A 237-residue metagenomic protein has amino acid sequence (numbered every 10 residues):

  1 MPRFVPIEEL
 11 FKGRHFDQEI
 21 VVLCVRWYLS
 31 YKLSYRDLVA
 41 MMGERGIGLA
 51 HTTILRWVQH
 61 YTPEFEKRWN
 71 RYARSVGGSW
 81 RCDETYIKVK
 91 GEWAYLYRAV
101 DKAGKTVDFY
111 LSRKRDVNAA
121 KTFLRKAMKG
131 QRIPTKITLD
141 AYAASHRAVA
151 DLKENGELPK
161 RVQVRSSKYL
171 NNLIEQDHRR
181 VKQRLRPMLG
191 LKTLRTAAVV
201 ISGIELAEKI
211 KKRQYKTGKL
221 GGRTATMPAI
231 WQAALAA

Functional and structural regions predicted by a protein language model:
M1-A237: Residue-level recognition of single "structural anchor" positions that define or cap local secondary structure
